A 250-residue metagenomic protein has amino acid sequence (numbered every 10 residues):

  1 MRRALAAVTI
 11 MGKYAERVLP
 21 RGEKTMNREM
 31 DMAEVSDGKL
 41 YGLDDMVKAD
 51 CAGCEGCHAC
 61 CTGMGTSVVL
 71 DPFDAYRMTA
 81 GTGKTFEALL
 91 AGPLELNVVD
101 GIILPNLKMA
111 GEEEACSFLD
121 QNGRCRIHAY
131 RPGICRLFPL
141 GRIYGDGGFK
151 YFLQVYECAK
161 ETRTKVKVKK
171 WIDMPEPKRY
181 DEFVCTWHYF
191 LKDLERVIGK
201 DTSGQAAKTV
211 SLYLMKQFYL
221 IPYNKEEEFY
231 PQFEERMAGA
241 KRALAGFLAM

Functional and structural regions predicted by a protein language model:
L5-M11: Compositionally biased low-complexity segments, especially N-terminal hydrophobic helices that form the hydrophobic
G12-T62, T66-F86, A91-E114, L119-M250: Short loop/turn segments that flank or connect secondary-structure elements
